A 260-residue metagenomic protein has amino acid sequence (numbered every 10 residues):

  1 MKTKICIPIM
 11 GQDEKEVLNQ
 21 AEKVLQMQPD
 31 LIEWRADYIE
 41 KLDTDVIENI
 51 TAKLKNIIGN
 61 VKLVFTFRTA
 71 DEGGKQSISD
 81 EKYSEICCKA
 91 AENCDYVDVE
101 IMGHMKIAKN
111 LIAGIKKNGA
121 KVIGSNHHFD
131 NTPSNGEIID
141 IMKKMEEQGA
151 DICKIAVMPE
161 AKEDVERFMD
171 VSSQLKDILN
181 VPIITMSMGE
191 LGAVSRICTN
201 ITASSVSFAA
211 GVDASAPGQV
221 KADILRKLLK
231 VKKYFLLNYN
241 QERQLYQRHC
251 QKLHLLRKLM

Functional and structural regions predicted by a protein language model:
K2-C6, D30-E33, N60-V64, D95-D98 (+4 more regions): Structural preference for beta-strand elements that scaffold enzyme active sites
K2-L18, T69-D80, S125-G136, N238-N240: Active-site mouth loops of central-metabolism enzymes
M10, L31-K41, C94-K106, I123-T132 (+1 more regions): Catalytic beta/alpha-barrel core
Q12-L25, I78-K89, S134-K144, V194: Short, acidic/polar
I39-L54, I101-K117, P133-G136, E160-L175: Active-site-adjacent beta->alpha loops and helix N-cap segments on the catalytic face of soluble alpha/beta enzymes
L63-K106: Glycine/small-residue-rich loop that forms an oxyanion/phosphate-binding "nest" at active or ligand-binding sites
D164, S172-Y239: C-terminal alpha-helical cap/extension of soluble enzyme domains
S205, V231-M260: N-terminal ligand-binding/catalytic initiation module
